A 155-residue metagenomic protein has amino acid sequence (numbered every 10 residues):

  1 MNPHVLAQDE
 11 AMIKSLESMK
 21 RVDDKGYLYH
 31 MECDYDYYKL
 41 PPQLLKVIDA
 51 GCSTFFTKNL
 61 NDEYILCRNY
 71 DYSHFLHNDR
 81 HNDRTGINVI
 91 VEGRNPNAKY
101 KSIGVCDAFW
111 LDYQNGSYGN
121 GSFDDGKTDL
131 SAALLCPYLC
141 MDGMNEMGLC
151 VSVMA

Functional and structural regions predicted by a protein language model:
M1-A155: N-terminal mature-domain region immediately after signal-peptide cleavage in secreted/organellar precursors
